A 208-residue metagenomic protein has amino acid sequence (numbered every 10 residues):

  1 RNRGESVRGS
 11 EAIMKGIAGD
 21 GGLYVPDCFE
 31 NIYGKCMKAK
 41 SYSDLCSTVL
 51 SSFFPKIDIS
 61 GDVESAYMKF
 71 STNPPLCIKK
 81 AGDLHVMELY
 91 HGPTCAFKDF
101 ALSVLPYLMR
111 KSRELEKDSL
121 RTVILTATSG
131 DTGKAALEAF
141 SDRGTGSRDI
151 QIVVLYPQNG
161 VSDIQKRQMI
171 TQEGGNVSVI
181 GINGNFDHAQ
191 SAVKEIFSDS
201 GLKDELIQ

Functional and structural regions predicted by a protein language model:
R1-Q208: PLP-dependent amino-acid enzyme catalytic core
